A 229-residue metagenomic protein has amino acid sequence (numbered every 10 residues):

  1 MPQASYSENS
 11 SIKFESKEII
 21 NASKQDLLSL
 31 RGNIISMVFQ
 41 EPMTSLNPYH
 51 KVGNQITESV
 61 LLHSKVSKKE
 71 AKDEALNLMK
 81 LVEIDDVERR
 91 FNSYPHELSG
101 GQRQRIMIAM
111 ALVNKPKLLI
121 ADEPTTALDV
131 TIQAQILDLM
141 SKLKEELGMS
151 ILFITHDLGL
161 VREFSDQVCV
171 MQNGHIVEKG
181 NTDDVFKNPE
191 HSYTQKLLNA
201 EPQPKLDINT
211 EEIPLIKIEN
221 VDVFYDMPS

Functional and structural regions predicted by a protein language model:
Y6-E18: Conserved ABC transporter NBD signature motif
E18, E70-R89: Conserved ABC ATPase "signature" region
S93-L98, Q102: Conserved ABC ATPase signature
V113-K117: A short, proline-enriched helix->beta-strand linker immediately N-terminal to the Walker B motif in ABC-type P-loop
V161-E163: A short, surface-exposed alpha-helical micro-motif characterized by mixed small hydrophobic and charged/polar residues
Q167, K179: Short, glycine/charged-rich "phosphate-handling" switch motifs in NTP-dependent and phosphotransfer domains
